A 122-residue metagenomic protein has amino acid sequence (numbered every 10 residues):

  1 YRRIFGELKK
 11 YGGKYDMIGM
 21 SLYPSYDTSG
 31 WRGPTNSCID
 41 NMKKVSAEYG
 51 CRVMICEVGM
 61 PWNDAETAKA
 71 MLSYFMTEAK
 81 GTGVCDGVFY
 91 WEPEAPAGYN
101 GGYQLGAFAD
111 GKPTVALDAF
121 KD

Functional and structural regions predicted by a protein language model:
Y1-T35, C51-G59: Aromatic- and acid-rich polysaccharide-binding/catalytic face of secreted or lumenal carbohydrate-active enzymes
G30, S37-D40, K44-G50, P61-D122: Aromatic-rich peripheral "rim/lid" segments of glycoside hydrolase catalytic domains that contact and position glycan
